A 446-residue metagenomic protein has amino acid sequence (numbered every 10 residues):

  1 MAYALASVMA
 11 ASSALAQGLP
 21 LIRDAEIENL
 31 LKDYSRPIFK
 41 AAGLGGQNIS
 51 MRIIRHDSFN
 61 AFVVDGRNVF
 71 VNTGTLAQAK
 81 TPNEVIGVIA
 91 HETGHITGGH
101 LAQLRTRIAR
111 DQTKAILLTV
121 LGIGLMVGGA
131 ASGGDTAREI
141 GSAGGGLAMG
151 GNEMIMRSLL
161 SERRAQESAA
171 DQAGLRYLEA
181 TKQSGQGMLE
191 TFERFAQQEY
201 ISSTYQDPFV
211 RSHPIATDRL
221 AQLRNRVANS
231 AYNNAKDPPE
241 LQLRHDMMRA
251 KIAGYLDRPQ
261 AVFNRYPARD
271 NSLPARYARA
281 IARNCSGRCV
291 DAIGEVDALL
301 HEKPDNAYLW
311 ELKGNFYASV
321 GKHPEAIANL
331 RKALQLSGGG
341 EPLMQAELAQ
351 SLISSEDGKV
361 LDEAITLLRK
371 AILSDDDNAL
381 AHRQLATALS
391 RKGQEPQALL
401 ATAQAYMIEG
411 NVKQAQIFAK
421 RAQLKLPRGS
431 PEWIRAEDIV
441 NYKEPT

Functional and structural regions predicted by a protein language model:
G18, R23-A25, N29, M51 (+4 more regions): Extracytoplasmic and endomembrane cell-envelope/extracellular-matrix remodeling and assembly machinery
T93-R110, G128: Catalytic Zn2+-binding segment of zinc metalloproteases
D270, P304, G338-G339, D376 (+3 more regions): Short coil turns that delineate tetratricopeptide repeat
L273, A307-Y308, G340-Q345, A379-L380 (+3 more regions): Helix-start (N-cap) detector for alpha-helical repeat units in TPR-like alpha-solenoids, especially tetratricopeptide
R279, K313, L348-L352, L385 (+3 more regions): Structural register within alpha-helical repeat arrays
R283, Y317, L352-S355, L389 (+2 more regions): Residue at a conserved register position within TPR or TPR-like alpha-solenoid repeats
S286, V320, S355-G358, K392-G393 (+1 more regions): Structural motif corresponding to the intra-repeat A-B loop/turn of tetratricopeptide repeats
